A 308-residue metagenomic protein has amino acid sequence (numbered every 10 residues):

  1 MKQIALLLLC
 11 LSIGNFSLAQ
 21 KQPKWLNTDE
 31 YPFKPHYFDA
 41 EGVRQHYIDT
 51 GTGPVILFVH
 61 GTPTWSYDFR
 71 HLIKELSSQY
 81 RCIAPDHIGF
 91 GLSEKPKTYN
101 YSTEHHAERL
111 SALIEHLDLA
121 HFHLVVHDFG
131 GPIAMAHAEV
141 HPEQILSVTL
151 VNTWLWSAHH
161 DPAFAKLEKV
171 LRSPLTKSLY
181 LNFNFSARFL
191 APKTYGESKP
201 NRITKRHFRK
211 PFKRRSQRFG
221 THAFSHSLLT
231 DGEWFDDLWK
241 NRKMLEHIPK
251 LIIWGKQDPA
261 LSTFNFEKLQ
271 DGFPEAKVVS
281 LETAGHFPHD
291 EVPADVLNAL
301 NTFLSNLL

Functional and structural regions predicted by a protein language model:
I4-I13: Sec-dependent N-terminal signal peptides
N15-A19: Sec/Tat signal peptide C-region and signal peptidase I cleavage site
Q20-F33, R44-Q45, I83, F90-H121 (+5 more regions): Flexible "cap/lid" subdomain of the alpha/beta-hydrolase fold that forms the substrate-access gate
H36-A40: Short acidic-hydrophobic surface loop/beta-edge motif
E41-D49: A short loop-to-beta-strand scaffold at the N-terminal edge of the catalytic core in hydrolase folds
D49-L92: Conserved HGGG/HGGXW glycine-rich cap/lid loop of the alpha/beta-hydrolase fold
A284-P293, L297: Catalytic histidine-centered segment of alpha/beta-hydrolase-like enzymes
